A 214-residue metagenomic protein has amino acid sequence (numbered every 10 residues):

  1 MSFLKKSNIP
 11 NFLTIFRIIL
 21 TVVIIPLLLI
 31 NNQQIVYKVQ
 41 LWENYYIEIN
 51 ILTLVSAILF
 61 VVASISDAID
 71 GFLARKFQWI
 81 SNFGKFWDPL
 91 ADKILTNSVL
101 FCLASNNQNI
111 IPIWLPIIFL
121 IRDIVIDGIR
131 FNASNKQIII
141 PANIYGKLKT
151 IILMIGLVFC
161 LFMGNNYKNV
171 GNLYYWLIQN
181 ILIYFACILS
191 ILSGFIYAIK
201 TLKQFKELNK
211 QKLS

Functional and structural regions predicted by a protein language model:
M1-S214: Alpha-helical transmembrane bundles and membrane-interface segments of multipass inner-membrane proteins
